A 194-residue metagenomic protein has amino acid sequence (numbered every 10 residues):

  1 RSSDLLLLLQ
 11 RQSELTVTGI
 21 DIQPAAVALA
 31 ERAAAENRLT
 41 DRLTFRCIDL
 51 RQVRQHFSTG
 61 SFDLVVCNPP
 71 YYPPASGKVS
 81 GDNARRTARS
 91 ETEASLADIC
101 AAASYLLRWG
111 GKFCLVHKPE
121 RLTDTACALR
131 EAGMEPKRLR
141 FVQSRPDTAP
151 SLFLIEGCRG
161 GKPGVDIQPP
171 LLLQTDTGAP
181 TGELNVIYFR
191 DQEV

Functional and structural regions predicted by a protein language model:
R1-S2: Short, small-residue-biased leader/transition segments that mark boundaries at the very start of proteins
T16-D21: Conserved SAM-binding motif I beta-strand of class I
Q23-A25: Conserved SAM/SAH-binding beta-strand->alpha-helix loop
R38-R51: Conserved SAM-binding strand-loop segment of SAM-dependent methyltransferases
Q55-V65: A short acidic, Gly/Pro-enriched loop at the edge of an enzyme's catalytic core that lines a small-molecule cofactor
G60, P69-D98: Mobile active-site "lid"/loop adjacent to the S-adenosyl-L-methionine
T92-P150, L154: Conserved Class I SAM-dependent methyltransferase catalytic core
D147-V194: SAM/dcSAM-binding transferase cores
